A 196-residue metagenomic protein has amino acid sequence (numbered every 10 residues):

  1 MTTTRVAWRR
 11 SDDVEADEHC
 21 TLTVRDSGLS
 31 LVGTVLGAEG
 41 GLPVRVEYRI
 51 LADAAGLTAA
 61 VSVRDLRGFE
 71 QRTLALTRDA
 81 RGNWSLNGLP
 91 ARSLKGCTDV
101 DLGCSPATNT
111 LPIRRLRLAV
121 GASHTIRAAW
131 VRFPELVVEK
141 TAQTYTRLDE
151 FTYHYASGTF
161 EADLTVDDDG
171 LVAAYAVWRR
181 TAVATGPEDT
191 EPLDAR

Functional and structural regions predicted by a protein language model:
M1-D26, Q71-H154: Solvent-exposed helix/loop surface patches that form functional interfaces
H19-L22, V46-L51, A142-T144, A162-L164: Hydrophobic/aromatic beta-strand elements that line small-molecule binding cavities or substrate pockets in beta-rich
V24-G28, L51-L57, D79-R81, L148-E150 (+1 more regions): Short, solvent-exposed coil/turn segments at beta-strand boundaries
V32-G37: Generic short beta-strand segments
E39-N87: Hydrophobic/aromatic-rich structural module bridging two neighboring secondary-structure elements via a short loop
G40-P43, H154-G158: Short loop/turn motifs at secondary-structure junctions and domain boundaries
A156-R196: C-terminal structured interaction module
